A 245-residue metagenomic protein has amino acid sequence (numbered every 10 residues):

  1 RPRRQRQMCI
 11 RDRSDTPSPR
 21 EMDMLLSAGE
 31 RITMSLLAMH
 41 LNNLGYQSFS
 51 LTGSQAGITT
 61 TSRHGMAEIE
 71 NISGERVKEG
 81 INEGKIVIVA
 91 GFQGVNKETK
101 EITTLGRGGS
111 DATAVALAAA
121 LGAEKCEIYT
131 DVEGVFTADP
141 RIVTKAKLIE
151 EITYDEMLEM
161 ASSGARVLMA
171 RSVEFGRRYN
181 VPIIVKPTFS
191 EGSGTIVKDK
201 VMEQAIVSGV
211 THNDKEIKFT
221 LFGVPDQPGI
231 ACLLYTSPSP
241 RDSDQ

Functional and structural regions predicted by a protein language model:
R1-R6, I10, Y235, P240-Q245: Single conserved hydrophobic/aromatic residue that forms the stacking wall/gate of nucleotide- or nucleobase-binding
R4-Q7, R11-V173: Nucleotide/pyrophosphate-binding catalytic subdomain
S54, F92-Q93, V132, P187-F189 (+2 more regions): A broadly conserved detector of short glycine/acidic/proline-rich loop/turn motifs that flank catalytic sites and bind
M169, N180-K186: Acidic/polar loop patches that form or flank catalytic/metal-binding clefts of enzymes that bind anionic ligands
S190-S237, R241-S243: A glycine- and small/hydrophobic-rich beta-loop-beta segment that serves as a flexible "lid/hinge" or phosphate-binding
